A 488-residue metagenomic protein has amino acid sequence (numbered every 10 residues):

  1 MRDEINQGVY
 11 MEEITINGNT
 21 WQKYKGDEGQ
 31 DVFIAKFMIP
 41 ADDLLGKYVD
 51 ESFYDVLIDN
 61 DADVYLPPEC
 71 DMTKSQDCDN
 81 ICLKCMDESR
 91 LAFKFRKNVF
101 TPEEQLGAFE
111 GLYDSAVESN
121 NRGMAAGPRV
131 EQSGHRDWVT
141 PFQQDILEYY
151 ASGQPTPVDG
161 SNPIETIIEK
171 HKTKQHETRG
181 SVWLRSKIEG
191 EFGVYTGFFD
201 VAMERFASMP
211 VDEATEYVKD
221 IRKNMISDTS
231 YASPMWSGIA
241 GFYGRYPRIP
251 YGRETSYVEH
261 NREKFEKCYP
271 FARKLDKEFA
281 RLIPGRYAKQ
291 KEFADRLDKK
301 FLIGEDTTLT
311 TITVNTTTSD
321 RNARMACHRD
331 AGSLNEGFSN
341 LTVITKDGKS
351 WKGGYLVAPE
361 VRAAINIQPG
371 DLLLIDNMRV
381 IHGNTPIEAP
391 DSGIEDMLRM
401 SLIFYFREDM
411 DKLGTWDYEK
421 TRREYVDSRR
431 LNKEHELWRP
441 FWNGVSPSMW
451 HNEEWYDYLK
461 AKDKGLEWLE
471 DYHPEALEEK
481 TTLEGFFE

Functional and structural regions predicted by a protein language model:
M1-A240, L483: Fe(II)/2-oxoglutarate
R2-N19, D27, I34-A35, A108-L112 (+9 more regions): Charge-centric, low-complexity intrinsically disordered segments used as regulatory activation/interaction regions
K23-K25, K36, K47, K74 (+16 more regions): Context-gated lysine
D50, A323-M325, Y458: A subset of signal/propeptide-processing and intrinsically disordered low-complexity segments in secreted/extracellular
D87, K97-V99, T318, R379 (+1 more regions): A broadly conserved detector of short glycine/acidic/proline-rich loop/turn motifs that flank catalytic sites and bind
G241, P247-A389, I394, L398-I403: Active-site-proximal segments of catalytic enzyme domains that coordinate small-molecule cofactors or metal ions
G337, K346-E488: Catalytic core of Fe(II)/2-oxoglutarate
